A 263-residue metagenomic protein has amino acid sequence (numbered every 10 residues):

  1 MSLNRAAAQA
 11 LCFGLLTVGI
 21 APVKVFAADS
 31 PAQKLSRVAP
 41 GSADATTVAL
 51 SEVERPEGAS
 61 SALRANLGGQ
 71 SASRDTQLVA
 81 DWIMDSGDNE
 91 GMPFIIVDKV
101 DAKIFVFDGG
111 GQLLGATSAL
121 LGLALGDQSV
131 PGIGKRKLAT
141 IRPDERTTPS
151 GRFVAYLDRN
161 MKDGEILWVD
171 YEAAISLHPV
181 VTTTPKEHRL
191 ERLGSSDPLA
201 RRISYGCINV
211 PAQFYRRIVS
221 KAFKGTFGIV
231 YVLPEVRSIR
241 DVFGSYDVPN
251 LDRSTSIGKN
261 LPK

Functional and structural regions predicted by a protein language model:
S2-G19, A27-Q33, R146-K263: Exported/periplasmic cell-wall-interacting domains
R5, Q9, G19, V25-G91 (+3 more regions): Extracellular/luminal recognition modules and glycoprotein regions
G14, G19, G41, G58 (+15 more regions): Residue-identity detector for glycine
D75-L190: Gly/Pro-biased beta-strand-loop elements
